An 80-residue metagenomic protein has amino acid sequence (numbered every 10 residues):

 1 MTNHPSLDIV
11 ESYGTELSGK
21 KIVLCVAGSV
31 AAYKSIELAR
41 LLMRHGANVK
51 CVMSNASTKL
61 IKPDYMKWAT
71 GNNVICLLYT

Functional and structural regions predicted by a protein language model:
M1-L78: A cross-family phosphate/adenosyl-ligand binding-site feature
